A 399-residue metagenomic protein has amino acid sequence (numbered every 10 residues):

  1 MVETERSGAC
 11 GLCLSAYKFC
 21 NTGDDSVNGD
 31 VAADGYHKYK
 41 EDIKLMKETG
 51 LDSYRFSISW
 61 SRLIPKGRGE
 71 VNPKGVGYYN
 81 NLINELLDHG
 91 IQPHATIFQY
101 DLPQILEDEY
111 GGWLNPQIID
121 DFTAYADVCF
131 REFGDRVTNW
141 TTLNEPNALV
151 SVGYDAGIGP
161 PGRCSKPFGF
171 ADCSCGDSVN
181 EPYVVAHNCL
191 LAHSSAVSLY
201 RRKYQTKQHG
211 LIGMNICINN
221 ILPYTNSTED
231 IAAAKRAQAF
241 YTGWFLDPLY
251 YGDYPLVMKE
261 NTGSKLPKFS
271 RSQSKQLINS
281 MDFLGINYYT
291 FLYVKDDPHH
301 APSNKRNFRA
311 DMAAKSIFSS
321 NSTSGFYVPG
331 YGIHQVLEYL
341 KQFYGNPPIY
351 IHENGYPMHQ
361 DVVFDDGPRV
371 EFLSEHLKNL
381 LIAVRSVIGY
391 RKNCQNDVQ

Functional and structural regions predicted by a protein language model:
M1-G23, E48, K66-R68, V76-Q399: Active-site region of glycoside hydrolase catalytic domains
D24-K38, L114-P116: Active-site mouth loops of central-metabolism enzymes
V31-E48, I64-R68, G75: Internal amphipathic alpha-helical repeat/solenoid segments
D52-S59, Q92-T96: Short, well-structured secondary-structure segments
